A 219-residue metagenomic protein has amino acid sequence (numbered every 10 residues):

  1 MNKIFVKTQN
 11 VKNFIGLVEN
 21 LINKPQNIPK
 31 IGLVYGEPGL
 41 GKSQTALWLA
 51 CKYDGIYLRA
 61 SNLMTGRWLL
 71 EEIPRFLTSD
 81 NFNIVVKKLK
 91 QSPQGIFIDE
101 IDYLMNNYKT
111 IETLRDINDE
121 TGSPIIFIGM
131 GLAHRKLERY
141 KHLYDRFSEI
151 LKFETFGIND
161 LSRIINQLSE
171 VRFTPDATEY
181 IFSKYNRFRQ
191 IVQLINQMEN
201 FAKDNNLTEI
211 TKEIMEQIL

Functional and structural regions predicted by a protein language model:
M1-G16, P29, G39-Y53, H142 (+2 more regions): C-terminal alpha-helical "lid" subdomain
N2, D54-L58, T65-I84: Conserved NTP-binding/hydrolysis module of P-loop NTPases
Q26-G32: Pre-Walker A (Motif I) flank of P-loop NTPase domains
L33-G36, I117-K141: Sensor-1/coupling segment of RecA-like P-loop NTPase cores
T45, K109-D116: A short acidic, amphipathic alpha-helical/loop segment
Y53-G55, T121-S123, Y144-E149: Short glycine-/polar-rich loops that comprise or flank the Walker A/P-loop and associated switch/sensor motifs
L58-N62, G131, K136, S148-L161: Conserved AAA+ ATPase "SRH/arginine-finger" region at the nucleotide-binding site
V86-T110, P124-G129: Conserved P-loop NTPase "ATPase switch" module shared by AAA+ and STAND
